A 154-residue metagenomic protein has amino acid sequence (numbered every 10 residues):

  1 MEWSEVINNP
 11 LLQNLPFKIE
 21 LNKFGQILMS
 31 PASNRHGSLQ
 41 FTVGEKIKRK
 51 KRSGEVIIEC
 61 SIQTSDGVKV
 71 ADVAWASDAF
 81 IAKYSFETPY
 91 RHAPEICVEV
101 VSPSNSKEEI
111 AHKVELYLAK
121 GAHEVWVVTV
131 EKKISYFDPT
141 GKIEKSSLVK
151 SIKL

Functional and structural regions predicted by a protein language model:
M1-L154: Gly/Pro/Ser/Thr-rich low-complexity, intrinsically disordered segments predominantly at protein N-termini
